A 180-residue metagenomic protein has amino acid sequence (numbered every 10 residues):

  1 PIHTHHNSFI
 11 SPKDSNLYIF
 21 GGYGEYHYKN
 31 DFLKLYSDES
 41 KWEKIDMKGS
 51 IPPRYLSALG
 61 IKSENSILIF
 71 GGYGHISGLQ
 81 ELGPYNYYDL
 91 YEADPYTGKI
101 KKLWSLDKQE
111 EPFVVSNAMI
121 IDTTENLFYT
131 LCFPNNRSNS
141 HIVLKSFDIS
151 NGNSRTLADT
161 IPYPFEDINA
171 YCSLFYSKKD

Functional and structural regions predicted by a protein language model:
P1-H27: Post-signal peptide N-terminal segment of secreted/secretory-pathway proteins
T4-F9, P53-G60, V115-I120, A170-F175: Beta-propeller and closely related beta-sheet repeat lectin domains
D14-I19, N65-F70, E125-T130, K179-D180: Entry beta-strands of beta-propeller and related beta-repeat scaffolds
F20-G24, I69-Y87, Y129-H141: Short, conserved, GDST-rich strand-edge loop motifs in beta-rich repeat architectures
K29-K41, L82-K99, S140-S154: Beta-propeller blade signature
K101-N117, S150-K178: Conserved blade-ending motifs and adjacent loop-strand segments that build the rim/top face of beta-propeller domains
I120-D167: Intrinsically disordered, low-complexity segments enriched in Gly and acidic/Ser/Thr residues that form flexible
